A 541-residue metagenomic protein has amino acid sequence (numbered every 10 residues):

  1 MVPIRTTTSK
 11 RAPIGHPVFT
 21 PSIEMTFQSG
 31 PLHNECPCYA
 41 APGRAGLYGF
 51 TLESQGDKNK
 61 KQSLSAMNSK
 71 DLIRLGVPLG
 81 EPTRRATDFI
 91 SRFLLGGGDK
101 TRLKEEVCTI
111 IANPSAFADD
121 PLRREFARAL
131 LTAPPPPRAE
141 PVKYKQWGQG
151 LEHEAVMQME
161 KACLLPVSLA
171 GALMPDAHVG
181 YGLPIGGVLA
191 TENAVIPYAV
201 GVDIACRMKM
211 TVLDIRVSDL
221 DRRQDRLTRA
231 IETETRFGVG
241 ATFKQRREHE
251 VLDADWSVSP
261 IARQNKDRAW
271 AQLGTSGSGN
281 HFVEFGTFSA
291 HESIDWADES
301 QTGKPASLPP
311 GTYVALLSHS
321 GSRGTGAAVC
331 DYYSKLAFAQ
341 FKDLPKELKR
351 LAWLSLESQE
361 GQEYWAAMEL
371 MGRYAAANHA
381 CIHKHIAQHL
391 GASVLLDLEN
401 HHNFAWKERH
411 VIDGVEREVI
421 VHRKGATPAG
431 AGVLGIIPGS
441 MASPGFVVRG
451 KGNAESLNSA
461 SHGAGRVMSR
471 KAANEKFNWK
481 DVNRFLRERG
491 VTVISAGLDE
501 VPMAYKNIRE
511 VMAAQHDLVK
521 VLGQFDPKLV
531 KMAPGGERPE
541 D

Functional and structural regions predicted by a protein language model:
M1-P3, T26, P31, A41-G46: Intrinsic, low-complexity polybasic segments
R5, S9-R11, S22: Low-acidity, Ser/Thr- and Arg-rich intrinsically disordered low-complexity segments
G15, G30, G43-G49, G56-D57: Residue-identity detector for glycine
C36-C38: Cysteine-centered motifs
F50-A66: Short, Lys/Arg-enriched N-terminal segments with co-localized hydrophobic residues within the first ~10-30 amino acids
S63-L130: Charged substrate- and nucleic-acid-binding regions of tRNA-handling and nucleotidyl-transfer enzymes, centered on
R128-S168, T275: N- or domain-start disorder-to-order transition segments that initiate the globular core
L151-E154, P166-A170, Y181-I185, A194-P197 (+3 more regions): Domain-length cofactor-binding catalytic modules of enzymes
